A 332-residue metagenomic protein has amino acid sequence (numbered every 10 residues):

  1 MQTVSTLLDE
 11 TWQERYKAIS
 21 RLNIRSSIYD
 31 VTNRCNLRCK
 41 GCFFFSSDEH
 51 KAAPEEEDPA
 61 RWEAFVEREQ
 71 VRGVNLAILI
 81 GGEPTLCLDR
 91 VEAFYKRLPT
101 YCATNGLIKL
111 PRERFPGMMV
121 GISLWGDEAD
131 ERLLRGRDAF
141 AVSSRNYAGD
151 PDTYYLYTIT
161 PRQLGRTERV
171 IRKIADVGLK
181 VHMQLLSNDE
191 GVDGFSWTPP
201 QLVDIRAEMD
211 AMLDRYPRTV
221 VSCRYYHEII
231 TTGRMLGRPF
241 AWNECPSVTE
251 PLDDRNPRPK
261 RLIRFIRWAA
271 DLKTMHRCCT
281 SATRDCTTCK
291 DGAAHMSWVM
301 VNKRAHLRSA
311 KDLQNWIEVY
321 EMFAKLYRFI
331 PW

Functional and structural regions predicted by a protein language model:
Q2-N105, K109-P111, L307-Y320: Conserved alpha-helical substructure of the radical SAM core
L8, A18, N256-W332: Flexible mid-to-C-terminal extensions adjoining Fe-S/redox cofactors in radical SAM and related proteins
Y29, N33-N36, P239, K273 (+1 more regions): Processing junctions and N-termini across compartments
C35, C39-C42, C245, C286-C289 (+1 more regions): Short cysteine clusters
R38, G73-N75, P116, V177-H182: Short loop/turn motifs at secondary-structure junctions
G41, F45-D48, P251, G292-H295: Secreted/processed peptides and extracellular or luminal domains of membrane proteins
E69, V91-Y95, R112-R114, S144-D150 (+1 more regions): Generic structural signal for hydrophobic
M118, S123-A270: Radical SAM enzyme [4Fe-4S]-AdoMet core and its adjacent flexible, acidic and glycine-rich loops/tails across
